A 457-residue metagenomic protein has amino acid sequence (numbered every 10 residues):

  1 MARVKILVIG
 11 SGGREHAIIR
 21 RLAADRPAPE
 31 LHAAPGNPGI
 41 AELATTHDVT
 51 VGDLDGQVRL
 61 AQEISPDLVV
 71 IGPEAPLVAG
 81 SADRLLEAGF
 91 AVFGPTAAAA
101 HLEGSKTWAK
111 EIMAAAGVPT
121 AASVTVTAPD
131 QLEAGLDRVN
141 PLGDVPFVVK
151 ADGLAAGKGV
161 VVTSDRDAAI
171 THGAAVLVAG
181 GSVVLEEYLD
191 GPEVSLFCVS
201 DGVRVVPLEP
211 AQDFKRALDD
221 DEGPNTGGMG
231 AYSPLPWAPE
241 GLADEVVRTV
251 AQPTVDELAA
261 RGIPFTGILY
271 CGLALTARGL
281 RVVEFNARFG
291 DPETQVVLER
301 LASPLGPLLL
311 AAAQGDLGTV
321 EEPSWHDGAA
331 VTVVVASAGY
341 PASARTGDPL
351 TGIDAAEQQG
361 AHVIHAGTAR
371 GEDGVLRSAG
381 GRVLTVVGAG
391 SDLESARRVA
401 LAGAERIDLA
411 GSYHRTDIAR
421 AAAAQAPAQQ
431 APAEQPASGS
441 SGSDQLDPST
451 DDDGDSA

Functional and structural regions predicted by a protein language model:
M1-A97: ATP-binding N-terminal substructure of ATP-dependent carboxylate-amine bond-forming enzymes
T46-G52, V124-A128, T163: Short acidic-hydrophobic, aromatic-tinged amphipathic segments that line or gate anion-handling sites
P95-G159: A conserved helix-loop-beta module that forms one wall/lid of the active-site cleft in ATP-utilizing catalytic domains
G159-T294: Internal nucleotide-binding/catalytic subdomain
V247-L269, N286-Q358, G371: Active-site "cap" helix and flanking loop/linker of ATP-utilizing ligase/carboxylase catalytic domains
T368-D373, R377-A428, D453-A457: Generic C-terminus detector
A424-Q425, Q430, E434-Q435, S440 (+1 more regions): Intrinsically disordered, low-complexity repeat/linker tracts enriched for polar/charged residues
